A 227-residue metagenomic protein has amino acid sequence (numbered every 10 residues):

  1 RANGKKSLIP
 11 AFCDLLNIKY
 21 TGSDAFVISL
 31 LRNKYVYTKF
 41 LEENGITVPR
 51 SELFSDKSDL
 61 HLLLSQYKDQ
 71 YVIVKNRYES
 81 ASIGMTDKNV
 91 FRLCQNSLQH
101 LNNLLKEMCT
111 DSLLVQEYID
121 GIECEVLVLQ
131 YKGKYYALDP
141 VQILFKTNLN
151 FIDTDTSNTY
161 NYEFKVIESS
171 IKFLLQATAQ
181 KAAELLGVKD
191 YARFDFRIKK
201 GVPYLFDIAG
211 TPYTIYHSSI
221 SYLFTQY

Functional and structural regions predicted by a protein language model:
R1-R32, T47-R50: A short, GP-enriched loop/loop-strand-helix hinge that lies immediately N-terminal to, or at the N-terminal rim
K6-P10, N150-S157, G210: Short, flexible, mixed-charge acidic loops at enzyme active sites
G22-S23, A81-I83, Y162-E163, I215-I220: Short small-residue beta-strand/loop micro-motif enriched in glycine and branched aliphatics
I28-L114: Active-site nucleotide/adenylate-binding loops and adjacent lid/helix of ATP-dependent enzymes
E42-G45, S169-Y227: ATP-dependent carboxylate activation and anion-phosphoryl transfer catalytic cores that bind Mg-ATP to form
Q70, D111, I122-C124, K189-A192: Short beta-strand or tight-loop elements that sit immediately N-terminal to catalytic metal-binding acidic residues
C94-S170, L174-A177, I198-Y204: Phosphate-binding site of ATP-dependent enzymes
